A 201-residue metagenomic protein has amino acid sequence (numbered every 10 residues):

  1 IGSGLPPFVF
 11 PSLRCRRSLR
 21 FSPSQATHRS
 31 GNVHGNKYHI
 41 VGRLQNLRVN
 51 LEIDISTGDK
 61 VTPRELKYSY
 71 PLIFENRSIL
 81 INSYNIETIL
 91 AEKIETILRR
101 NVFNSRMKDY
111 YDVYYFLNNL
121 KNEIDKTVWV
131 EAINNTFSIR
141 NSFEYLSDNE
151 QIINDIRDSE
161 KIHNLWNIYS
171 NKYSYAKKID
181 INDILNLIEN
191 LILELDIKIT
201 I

Functional and structural regions predicted by a protein language model:
I1: Active-site nucleotide-donor binding segment shared across nucleotidyl transfer reactions
G4: Phosphate-binding glycine-rich loops of NTP-binding sites
P7-F10, R14-I201: Structured mid-to-C-terminal alpha-helical surface segments
